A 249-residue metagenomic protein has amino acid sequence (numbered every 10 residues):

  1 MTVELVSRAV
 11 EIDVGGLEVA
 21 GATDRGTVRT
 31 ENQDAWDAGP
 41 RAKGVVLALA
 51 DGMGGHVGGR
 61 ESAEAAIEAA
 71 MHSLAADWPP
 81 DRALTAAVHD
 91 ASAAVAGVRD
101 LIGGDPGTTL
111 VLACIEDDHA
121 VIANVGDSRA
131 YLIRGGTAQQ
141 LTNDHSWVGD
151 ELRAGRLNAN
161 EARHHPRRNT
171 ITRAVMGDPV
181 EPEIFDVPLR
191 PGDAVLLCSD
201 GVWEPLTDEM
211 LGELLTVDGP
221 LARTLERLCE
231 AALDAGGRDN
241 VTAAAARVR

Functional and structural regions predicted by a protein language model:
M1-R249: PP2C/PPM-type serine/threonine phosphatase catalytic domain
